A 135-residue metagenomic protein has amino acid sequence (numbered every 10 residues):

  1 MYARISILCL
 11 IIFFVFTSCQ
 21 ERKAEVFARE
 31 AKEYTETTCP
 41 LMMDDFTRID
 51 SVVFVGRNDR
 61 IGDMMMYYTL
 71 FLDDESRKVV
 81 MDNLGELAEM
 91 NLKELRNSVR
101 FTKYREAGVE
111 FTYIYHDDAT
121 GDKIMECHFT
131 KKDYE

Functional and structural regions predicted by a protein language model:
Y2-C9: Sec-dependent signal peptide recognition, specifically the positively charged N-region followed immediately by
V15-S18: C-terminal motif of bacterial Sec signal peptides marking the signal peptidase cleavage site
Q20-F27: Bacterial lipoprotein signal-peptidase II cleavage site
A28-R48: Post-signal peptide N-terminal segment of mature Sec-exported envelope proteins
M43-L72: Short edge beta-strands and adjacent turn/loop segments
S76-K103: Short, non-transmembrane amphipathic alpha-helical segments
K93-D122: A short amphipathic beta-strand at an alpha->beta junction
G121-E135: Short, low-complexity, Pro/Ser/Thr/Gly-rich segments in the mature regions of secreted, periplasmic
